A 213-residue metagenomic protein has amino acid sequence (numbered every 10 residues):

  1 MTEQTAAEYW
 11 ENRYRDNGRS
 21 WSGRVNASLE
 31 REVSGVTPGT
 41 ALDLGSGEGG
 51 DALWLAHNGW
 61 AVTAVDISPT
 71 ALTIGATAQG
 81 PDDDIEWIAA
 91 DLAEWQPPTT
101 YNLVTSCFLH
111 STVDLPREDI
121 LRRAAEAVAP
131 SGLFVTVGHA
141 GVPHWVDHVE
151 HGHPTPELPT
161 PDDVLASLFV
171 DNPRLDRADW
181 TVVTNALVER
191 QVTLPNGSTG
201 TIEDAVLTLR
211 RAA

Functional and structural regions predicted by a protein language model:
M1-V36: Conserved class I S-adenosyl-L-methionine
G39-G47: Conserved class I S-adenosyl-L-methionine
E48-A93: Class I SAM-dependent methyltransferase SAM/SAH-binding core
Q96-L103: A short acidic, Gly/Pro-enriched loop at the edge of an enzyme's catalytic core that lines a small-molecule cofactor
S111-A124: A short, conserved alpha-helix within the catalytic core of class I
S131-H139: Conserved beta-strand signature within the Rossmann-like core of class I S-adenosyl-L-methionine
P156-A178, T184-N185: Short alpha-helix
T193-A213: Core SAM-dependent methyltransferase catalytic element
